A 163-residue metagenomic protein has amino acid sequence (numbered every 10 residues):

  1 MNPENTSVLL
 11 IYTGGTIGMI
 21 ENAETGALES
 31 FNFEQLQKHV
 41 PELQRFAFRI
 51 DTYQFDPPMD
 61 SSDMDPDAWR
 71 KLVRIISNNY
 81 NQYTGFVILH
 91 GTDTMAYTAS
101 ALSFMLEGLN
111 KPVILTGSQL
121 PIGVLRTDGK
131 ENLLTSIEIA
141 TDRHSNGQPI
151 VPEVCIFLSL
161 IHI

Functional and structural regions predicted by a protein language model:
M1-I161: Active-site histidine-anchored catalytic micro-motif
